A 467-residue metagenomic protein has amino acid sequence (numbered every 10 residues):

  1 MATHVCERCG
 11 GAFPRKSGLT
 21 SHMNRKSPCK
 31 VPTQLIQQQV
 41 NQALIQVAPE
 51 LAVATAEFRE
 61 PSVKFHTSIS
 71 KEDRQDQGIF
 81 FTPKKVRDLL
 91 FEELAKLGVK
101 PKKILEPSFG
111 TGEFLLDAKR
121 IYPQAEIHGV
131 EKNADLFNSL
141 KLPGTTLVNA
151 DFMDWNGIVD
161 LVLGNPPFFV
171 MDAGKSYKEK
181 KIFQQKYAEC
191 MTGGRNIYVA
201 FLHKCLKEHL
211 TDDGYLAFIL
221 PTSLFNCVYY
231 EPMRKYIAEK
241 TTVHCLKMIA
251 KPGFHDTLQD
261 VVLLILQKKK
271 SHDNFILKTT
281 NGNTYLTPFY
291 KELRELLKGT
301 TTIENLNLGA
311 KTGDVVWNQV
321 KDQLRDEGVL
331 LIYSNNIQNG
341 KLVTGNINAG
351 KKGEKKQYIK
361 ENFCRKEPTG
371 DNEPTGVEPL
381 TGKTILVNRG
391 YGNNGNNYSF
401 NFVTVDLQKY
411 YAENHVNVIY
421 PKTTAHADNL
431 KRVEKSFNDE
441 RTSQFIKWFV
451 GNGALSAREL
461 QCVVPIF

Functional and structural regions predicted by a protein language model:
M1-I36: C-terminal recognition-helix end and immediately following basic linker of small zinc-binding "finger" domains
A2, D260-L264, G328-L330, N417: Short beta-strand micro-motifs in enzyme catalytic cores
P32-Q46: Charged, helix-prone or intrinsically disordered regulatory segments positioned adjacent to compact structured domains
Q42-L97: S-adenosyl-L-methionine
K71-D76, Y187-A188, A412-K422: Glycine- and acidic
Q75-D76, F80-F91, K102, S108-A125 (+2 more regions): Signature of N6-adenine DNA methyltransferases within the class I
T82-A95, P107, G112, K119-I121 (+6 more regions): S-adenosyl-L-methionine
L293-F467: Polybasic, glycine- and aromatic-enriched phosphate-binding surface used to engage nucleic acids
